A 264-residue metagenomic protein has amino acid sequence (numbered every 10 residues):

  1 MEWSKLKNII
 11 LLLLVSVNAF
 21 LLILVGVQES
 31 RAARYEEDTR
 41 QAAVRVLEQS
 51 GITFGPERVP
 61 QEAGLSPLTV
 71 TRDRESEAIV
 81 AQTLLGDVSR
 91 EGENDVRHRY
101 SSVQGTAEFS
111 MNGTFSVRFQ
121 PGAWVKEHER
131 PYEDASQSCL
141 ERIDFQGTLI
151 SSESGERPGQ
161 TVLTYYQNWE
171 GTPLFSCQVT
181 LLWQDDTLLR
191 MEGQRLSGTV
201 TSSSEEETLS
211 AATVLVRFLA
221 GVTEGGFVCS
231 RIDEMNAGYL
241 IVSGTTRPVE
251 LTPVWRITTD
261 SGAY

Functional and structural regions predicted by a protein language model:
M1-G147, S151: Preferential activation on post-signal-peptide N-terminal prodomains/segments of secreted or lumenal proteins
I10-V17, V179-L181, L188-M191, I232-M235: Generic hydrophobic secondary-structure signal
E37, T83-V88, L181-W183, T199-T201 (+1 more regions): Generic alpha-helical propensity signal that fires on short helical segments and nearby coil/disordered stretches
E75-T106, F145-D185, M235-A263: Exposed beta-strand-loop-beta-strand "reactive/processing" segments of non-cytosolic proteins
T106-S110, G122-R130, W169-S176, S197-S203 (+1 more regions): Short, surface-exposed beta-strand/loop "edge" segments at domain boundaries and coil↔beta transitions
V117, Y165, L189-E192: Short hydrophobic/aromatic-rich beta-strand segments that constitute the beta-sheet cores of beta-sandwich/beta-barrel
T187-Y264: Extracytoplasmic/luminal low-complexity segments enriched in Pro/Gly and acidic/polar residues that act as flexible
